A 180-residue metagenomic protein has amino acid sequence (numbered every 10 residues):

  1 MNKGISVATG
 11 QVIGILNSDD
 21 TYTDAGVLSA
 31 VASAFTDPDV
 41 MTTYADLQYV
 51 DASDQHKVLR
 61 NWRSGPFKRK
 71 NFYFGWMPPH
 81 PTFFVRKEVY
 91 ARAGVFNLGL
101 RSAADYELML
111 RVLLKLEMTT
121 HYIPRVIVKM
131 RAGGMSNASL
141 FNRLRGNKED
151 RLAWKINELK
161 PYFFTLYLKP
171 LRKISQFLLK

Functional and structural regions predicted by a protein language model:
M1-A8: Glycine-rich, basic loop-to-helix element that forms the pyrophosphate-binding segment of sugar-nucleotide handling
G10, D37-V40, E117-M118: Short, high-confidence coil segments that cap the C-terminus of an alpha-helix and link into the following beta-strand
I13: Short aromatic/hydrophobic "clamp" motif used to bind/position activated sugar donors
N17-T21: The conserved acidic donor/metal-binding loop of glycosyltransferases
A25-V58: Conserved donor NDP-sugar-binding/catalytic core segment of glycosyltransferases
W62-E149: Conserved nucleotide-sugar donor-binding catalytic segment
K129-K180: Hydrophobic helical membrane-anchoring modules
